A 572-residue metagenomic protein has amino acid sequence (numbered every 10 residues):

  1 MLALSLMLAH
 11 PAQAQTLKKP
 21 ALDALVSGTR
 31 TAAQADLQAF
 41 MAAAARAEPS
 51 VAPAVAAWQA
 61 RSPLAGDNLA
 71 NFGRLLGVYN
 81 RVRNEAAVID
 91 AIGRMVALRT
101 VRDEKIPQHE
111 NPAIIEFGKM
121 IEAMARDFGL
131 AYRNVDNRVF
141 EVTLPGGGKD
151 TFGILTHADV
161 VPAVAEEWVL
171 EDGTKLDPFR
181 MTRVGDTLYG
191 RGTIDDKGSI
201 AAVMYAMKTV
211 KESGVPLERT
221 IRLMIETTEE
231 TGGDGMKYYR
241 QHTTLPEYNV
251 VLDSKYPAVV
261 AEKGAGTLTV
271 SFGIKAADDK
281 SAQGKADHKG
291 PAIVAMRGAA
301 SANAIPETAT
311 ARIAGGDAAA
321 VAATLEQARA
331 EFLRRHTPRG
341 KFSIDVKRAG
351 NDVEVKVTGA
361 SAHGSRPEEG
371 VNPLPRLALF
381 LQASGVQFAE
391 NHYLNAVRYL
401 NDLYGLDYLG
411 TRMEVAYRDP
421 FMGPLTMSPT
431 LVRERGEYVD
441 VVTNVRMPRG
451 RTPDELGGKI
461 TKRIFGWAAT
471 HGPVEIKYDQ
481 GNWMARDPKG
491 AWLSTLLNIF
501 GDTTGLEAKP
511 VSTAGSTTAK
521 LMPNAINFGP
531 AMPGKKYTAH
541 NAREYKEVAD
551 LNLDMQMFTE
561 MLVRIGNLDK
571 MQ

Functional and structural regions predicted by a protein language model:
M1-A9: Bacterial N-terminal signal peptides
H10-A14: Sec/Tat signal peptide C-region and signal peptidase I cleavage site
Q15-L22, G359-V442, R446-Q572: An extended, acidic, His-containing surface patch that forms the Zn2+-binding/catalytic region of metallohydrolases
T16-Y189, L217: Acidic/His- and Gly-rich active-site-bordering loop/insert found across diverse amide/peptide-bond hydrolases
G93-V101, E122, R126-L130, K208 (+5 more regions): Sec-exported extracytoplasmic/periplasmic mature domains
I154, T182-T231, T269-A276, A309-A320 (+4 more regions): Alpha-helical metal-binding/catalytic segments enriched in His/Glu/Asp
D196-S281, E326-A330, L406-P424: Acidic/histidine-rich catalytic neighborhood of metal-dependent amide-processing enzymes
A261-K263, L268-R297, S301-K356, G364-T426 (+2 more regions): Acidic-enriched catalytic cores of C-N bond-cleaving enzymes acting on peptides and small amides
